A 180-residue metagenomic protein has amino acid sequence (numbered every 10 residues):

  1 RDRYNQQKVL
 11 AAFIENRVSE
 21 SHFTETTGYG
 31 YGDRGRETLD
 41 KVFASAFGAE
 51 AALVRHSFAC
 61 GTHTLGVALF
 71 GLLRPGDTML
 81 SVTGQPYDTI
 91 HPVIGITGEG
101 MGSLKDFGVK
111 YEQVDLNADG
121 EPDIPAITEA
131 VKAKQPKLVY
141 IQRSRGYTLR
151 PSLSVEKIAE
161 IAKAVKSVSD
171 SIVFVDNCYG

Functional and structural regions predicted by a protein language model:
R1-N16: N-terminal glycine-rich, Lys/His-bearing helix-loop that initiates the first secondary-structure elements of many
A12-H63, I96: Conserved N-terminal alpha-helix of the aminotransferase class I/II PLP-enzyme fold
A52-M79, Y87-T97: Conserved beta-loop-alpha segment that forms the PLP phosphate-binding cup at the N-terminus of a helix
L53-H56, S81-V82, Y140-I141, V173-N177: General beta-strand structural signal in soluble alpha/beta enzymes
A68, A126-A130, A164: CheY-like receiver
D88, I96-K157: PLP-dependent aminotransferase-class I/II
P151-G180: Catalytic PLP-binding core of fold-type I/II PLP enzymes
